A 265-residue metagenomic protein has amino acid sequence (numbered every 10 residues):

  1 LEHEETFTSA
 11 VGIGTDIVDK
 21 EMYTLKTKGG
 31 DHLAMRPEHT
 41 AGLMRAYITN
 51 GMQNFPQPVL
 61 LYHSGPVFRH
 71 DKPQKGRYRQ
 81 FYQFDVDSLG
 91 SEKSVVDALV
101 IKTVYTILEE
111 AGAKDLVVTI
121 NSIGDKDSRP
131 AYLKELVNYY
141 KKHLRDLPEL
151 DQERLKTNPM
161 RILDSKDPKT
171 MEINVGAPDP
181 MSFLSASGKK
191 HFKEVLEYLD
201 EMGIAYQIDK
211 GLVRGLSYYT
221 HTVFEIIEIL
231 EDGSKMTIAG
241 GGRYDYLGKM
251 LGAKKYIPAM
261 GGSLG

Functional and structural regions predicted by a protein language model:
L1-L264: TRNA-recognition modules of translation machinery and tRNA-sensing kinases, especially anticodon-binding
